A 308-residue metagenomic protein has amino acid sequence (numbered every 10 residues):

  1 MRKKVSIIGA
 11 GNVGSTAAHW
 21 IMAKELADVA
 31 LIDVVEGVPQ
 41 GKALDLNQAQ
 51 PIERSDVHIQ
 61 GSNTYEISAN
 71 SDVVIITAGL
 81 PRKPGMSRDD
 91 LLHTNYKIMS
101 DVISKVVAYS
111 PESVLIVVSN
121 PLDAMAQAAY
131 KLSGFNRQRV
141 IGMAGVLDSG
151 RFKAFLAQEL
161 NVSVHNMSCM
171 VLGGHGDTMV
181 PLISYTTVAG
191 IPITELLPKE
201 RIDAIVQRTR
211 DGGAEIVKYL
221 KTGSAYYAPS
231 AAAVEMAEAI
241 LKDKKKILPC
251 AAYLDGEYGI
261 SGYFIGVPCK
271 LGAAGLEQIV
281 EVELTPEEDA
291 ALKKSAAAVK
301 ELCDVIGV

Functional and structural regions predicted by a protein language model:
R2-V5: Extreme N-terminal starter segment of soluble prokaryotic enzymes
A10-G11: Glycine-rich Rossmann-fold phosphate-binding loop(s) that bind the pyrophosphate of adenine dinucleotide cofactors
G14-S15: N-terminal Rossmann-fold NAD(P) dinucleotide-binding loop
A23-D28, G134-N136: Conserved S-adenosyl-L-methionine
D28, I32-S71, K300-V308: Conserved N-terminal Rossmann-fold NAD(P) cofactor-binding segment
P51-S113: Rossmann-like NAD(P)-binding element
S87-K153: Rossmann-like NAD(P)(H) cofactor-binding subdomain of soluble oxidoreductases
S133-Q138, D148-V308: C-terminal substrate-binding/catalytic lobe of Rossmann-fold NAD(P)-dependent dehydrogenases
